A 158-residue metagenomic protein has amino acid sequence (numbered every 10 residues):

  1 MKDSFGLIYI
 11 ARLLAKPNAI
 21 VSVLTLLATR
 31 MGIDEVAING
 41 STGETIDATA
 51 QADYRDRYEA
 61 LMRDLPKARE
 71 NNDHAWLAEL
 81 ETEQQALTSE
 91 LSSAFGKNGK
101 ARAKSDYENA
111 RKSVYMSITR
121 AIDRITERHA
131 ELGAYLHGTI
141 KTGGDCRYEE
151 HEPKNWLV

Functional and structural regions predicted by a protein language model:
M1-V158: Intrinsically disordered, low-complexity protein-interaction/activation regions
